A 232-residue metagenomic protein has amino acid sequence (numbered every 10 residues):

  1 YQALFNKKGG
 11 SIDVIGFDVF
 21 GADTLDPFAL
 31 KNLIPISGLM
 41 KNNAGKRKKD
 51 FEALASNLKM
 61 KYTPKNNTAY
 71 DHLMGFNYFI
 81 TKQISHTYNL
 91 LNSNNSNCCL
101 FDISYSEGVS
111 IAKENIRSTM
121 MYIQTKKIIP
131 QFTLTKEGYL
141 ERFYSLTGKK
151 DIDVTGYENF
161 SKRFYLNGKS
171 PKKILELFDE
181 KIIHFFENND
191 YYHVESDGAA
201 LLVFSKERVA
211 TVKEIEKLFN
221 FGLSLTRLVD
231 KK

Functional and structural regions predicted by a protein language model:
Q2-V14: Extreme N-terminal basic, low-complexity initiation segments that serve as generic localization/processing leaders
L4-F5, F17-F28, I34, K48-K232: Charged, low-complexity intrinsically disordered regions
